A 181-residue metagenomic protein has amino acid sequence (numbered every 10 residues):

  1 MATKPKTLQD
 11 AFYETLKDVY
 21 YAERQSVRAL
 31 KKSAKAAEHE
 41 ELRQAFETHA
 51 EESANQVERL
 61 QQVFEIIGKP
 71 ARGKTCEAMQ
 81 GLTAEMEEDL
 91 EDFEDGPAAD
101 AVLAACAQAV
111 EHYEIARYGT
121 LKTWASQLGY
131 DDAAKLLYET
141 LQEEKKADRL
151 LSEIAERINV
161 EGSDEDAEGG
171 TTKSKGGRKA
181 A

Functional and structural regions predicted by a protein language model:
M1-A181: Amphipathic alpha-helical hairpins
